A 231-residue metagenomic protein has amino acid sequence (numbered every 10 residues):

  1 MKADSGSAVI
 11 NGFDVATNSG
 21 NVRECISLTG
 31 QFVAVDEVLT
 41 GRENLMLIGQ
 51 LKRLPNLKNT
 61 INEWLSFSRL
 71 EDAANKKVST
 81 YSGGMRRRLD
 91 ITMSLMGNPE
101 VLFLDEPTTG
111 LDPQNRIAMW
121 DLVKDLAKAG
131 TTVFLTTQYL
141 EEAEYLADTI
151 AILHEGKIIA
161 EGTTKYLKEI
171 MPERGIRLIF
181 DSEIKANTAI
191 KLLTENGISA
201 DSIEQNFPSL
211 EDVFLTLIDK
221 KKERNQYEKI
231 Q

Functional and structural regions predicted by a protein language model:
G6-T17, N21-V22: Conserved ABC transporter NBD signature motif
S27, M46, Q50-A73: Conserved ABC ATPase "signature" region
N98: Conserved catalytic motifs of ABC-family nucleotide-binding domains
L102-D105: Catalytic Walker B motif of ABC-type/P-loop ATPase nucleotide-binding domains
E161-G162: ABC ATPase "signature
